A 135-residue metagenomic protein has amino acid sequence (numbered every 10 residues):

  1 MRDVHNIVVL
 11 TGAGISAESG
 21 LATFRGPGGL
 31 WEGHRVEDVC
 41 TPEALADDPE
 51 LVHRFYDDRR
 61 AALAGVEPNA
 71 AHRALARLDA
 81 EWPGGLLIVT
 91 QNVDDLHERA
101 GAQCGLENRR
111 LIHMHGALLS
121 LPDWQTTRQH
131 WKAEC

Functional and structural regions predicted by a protein language model:
M1-C135: Conserved catalytic core of sirtuin-type NAD+-dependent deacylases
